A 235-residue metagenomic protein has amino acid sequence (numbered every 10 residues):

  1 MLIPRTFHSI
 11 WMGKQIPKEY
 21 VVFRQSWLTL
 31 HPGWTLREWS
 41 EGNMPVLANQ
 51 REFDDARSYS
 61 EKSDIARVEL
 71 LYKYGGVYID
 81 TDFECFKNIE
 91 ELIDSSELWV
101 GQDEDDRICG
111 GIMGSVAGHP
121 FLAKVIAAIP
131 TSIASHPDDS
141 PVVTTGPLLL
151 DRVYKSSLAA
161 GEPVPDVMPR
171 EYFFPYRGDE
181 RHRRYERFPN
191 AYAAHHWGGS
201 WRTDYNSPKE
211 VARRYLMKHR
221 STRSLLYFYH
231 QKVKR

Functional and structural regions predicted by a protein language model:
M1-S63, T81-R235: Glycosyltransferase-associated regions of secretory-pathway enzymes, highlighting luminal stem/catalytic domains
I65-G76: Small-residue hinge/turn detector
